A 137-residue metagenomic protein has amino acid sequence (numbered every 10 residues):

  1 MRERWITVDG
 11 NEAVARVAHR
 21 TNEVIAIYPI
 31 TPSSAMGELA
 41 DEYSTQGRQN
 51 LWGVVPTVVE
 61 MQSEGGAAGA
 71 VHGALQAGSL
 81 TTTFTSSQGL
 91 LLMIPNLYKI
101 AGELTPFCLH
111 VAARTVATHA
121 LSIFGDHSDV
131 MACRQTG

Functional and structural regions predicted by a protein language model:
M1-Q135: Thiamine diphosphate
